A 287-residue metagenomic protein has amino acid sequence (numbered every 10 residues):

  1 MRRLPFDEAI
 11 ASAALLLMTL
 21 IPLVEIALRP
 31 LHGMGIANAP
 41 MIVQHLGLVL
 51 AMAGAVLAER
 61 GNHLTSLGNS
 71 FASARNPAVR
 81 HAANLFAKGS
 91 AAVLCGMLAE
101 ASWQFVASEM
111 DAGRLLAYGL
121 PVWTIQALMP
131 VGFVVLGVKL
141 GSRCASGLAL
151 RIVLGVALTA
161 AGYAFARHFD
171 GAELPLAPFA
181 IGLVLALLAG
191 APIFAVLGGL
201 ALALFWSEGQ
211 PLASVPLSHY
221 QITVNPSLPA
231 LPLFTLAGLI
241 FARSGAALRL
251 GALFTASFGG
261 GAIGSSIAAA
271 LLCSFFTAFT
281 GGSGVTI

Functional and structural regions predicted by a protein language model:
M1-S73, P77-E173: Alpha-helical transmembrane segments and membrane-interface helix-loop junctions in multi-pass membrane proteins
E8-A11, G54-V56, L185-I193, G238-A242 (+1 more regions): Transmembrane alpha-helix interface/packing and boundary motifs in multi-pass membrane proteins, characterized by
T19, I42, L46, L85 (+7 more regions): Residue-level signature of the transmembrane alpha-helical core of multi-pass small-molecule transporters
L31, A101, L188, W206-S207 (+1 more regions): Helix-loop junctions at the membrane-solvent interface of multi-pass transporters, primarily the C-terminal
M34-I42, L64-L67, A189-V196, L248 (+1 more regions): Short, non-helical or kinked segments that cap or interrupt transmembrane helices
I36-P40, A78-V79, P121-T124, G171-A177 (+3 more regions): Membrane-interfacial loop-to-helix junctions in multi-pass transporters
V49, L154-G155, L174-Q210, P229-L236: Hydrophobic mid-bilayer segments of alpha-helices in multi-pass membrane transport proteins, especially secondary
G209-I287: Membrane-embedded alpha-helical segments and adjacent helix-loop junctions characteristic of multi-pass solute
